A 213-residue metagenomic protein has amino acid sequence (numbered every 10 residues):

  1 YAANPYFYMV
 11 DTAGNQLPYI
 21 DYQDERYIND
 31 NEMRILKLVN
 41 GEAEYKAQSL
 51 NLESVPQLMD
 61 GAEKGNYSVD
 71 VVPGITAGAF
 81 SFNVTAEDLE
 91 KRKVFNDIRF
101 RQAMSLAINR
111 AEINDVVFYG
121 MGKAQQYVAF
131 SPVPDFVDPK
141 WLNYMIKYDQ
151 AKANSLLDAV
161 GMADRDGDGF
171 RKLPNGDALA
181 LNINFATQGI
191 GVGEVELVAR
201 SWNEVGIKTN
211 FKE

Functional and structural regions predicted by a protein language model:
A2-Y119, K123, V128, V133-E213: Extracytoplasmic/periplasmic ligand-capture domains
